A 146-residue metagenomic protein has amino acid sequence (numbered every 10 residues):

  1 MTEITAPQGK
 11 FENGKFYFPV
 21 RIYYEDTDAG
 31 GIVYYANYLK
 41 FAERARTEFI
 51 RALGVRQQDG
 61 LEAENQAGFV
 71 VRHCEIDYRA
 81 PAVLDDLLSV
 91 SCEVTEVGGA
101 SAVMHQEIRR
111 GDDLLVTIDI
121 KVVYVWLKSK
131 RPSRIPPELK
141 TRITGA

Functional and structural regions predicted by a protein language model:
T2-E48, A52: Catalytic strand-loop segment that frames the active site of acyl-thioester-processing enzymes
T2-K10, F16, P81-L84, T95-A146: HotDog/MaoC-like acyl-thioester-processing domains
F16, G31-I32, A67-F69, S133: Residues that recognize and position ribonucleotide moieties
V20-Y24, Y78, Y124: Hydrophobic residues in beta-strands and at strand termini
I22, E64-N65, K130: Residue-level signal for pocket-adjacent positions within structured domains
N37, E43, F69, L127 (+1 more regions): Short alpha-helical segments used as structural interaction elements across diverse proteins
A45-T47, H73, R131: Hydrophobic alpha-helical segments, especially transmembrane helices and their immediate juxtamembrane helical caps
F49-S89, E93-E96, S101-A102, L115-T117 (+1 more regions): Hydrophobic beta-strand-centered segment that forms part of the acyl-chain substrate-binding groove
